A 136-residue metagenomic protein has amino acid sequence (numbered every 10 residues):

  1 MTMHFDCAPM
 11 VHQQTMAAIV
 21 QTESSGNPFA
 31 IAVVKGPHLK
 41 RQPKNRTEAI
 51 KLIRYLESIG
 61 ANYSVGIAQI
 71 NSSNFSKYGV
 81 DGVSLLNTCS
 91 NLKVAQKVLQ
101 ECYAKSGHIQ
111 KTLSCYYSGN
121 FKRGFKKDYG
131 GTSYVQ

Functional and structural regions predicted by a protein language model:
M1-T15, S25-A30, Q42-A68, S73-Q136: Non-catalytic cell-wall polysaccharide-engagement segments
I19: A hydrophobic alpha-helix adjacent to the NAD(P)-binding/active-site core of NAD(P)-dependent oxidoreductases, strongly
I31-P37: Early exported N-terminus immediately downstream of N-terminal targeting peptides
